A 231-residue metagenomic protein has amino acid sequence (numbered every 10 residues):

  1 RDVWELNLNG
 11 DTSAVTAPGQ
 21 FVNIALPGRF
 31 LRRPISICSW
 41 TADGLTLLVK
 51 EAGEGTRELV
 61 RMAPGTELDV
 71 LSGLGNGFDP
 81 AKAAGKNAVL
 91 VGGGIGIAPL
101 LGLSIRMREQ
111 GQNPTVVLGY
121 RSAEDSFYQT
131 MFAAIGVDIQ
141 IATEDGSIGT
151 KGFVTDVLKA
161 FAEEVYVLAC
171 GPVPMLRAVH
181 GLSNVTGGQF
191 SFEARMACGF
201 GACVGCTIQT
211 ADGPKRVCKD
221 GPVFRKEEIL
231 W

Functional and structural regions predicted by a protein language model:
R1-T66: Ferredoxin-reductase
F30-C38, G75-A83, C218: Short, Lys/Arg- and Gly-enriched loop/turn segments at beta-strand edges
E54-R195: FNR/FR-type flavoprotein reductase catalytic core
P99, V173-P174, E193-P222: Local cysteine-cluster metal-coordination motifs and their immediate loop/turn environment, predominantly Fe-S cluster
P222-W231: Short microdomains enriched in Cys/His and/or Lys/Arg
